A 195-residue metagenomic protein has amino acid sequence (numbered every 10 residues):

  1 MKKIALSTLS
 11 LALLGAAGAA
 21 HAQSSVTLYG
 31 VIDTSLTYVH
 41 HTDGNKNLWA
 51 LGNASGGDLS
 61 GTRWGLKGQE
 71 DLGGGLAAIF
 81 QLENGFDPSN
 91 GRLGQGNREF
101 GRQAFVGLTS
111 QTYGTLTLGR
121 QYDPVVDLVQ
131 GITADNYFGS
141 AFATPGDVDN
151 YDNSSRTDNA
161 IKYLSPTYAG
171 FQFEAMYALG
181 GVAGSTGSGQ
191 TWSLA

Functional and structural regions predicted by a protein language model:
M1-Q23: Gram-negative bacterial Sec-dependent N-terminal signal peptides
S24-Y38, W49-G180, S188: Outer membrane beta-barrel
G189-A195: Detector for outer-membrane/organellar transmembrane beta-barrel domains, recognizing the amphipathic beta-strand
